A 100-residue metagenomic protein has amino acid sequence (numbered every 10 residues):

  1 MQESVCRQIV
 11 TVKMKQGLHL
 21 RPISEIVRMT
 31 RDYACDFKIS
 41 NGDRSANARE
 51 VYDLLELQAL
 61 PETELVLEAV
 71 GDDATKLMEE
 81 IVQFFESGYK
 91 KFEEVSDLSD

Functional and structural regions predicted by a protein language model:
M1, L98-D100: Intrinsically disordered, low-complexity non-transmembrane regions of multi-pass membrane transporters
M1-E3, R31-D32: Acidic-glycine-rich active-site phosphate/pyrophosphate-binding loop
E3-M14: Short amphipathic
V10-V12, I39, L67: Preference for bulky hydrophobic residues occupying beta-strand positions in well-ordered beta-sheet regions
K13-K15, G42, V70: Short strand-loop junctions, especially beta-strand C-caps/beta-turns that link beta-sheets to coils or alpha-helices
Q16-K38, R44-T63, T75-E80: Amphipathic alpha-helical interaction surfaces in cytosolic regulatory modules
C35, I39, L54, E86-S87 (+1 more regions): Intrinsically disordered, low-complexity regions enriched in small/polar residues
P61-L98: C-terminal structural segments of small proteins and small subunits
